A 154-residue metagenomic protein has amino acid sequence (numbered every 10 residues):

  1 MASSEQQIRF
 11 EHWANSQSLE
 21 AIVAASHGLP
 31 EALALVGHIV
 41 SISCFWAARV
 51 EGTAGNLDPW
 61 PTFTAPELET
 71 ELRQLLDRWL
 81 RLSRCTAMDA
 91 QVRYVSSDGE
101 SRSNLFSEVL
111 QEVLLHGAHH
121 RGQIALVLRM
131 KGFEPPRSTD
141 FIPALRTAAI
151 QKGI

Functional and structural regions predicted by a protein language model:
E5-P61, D98-I154: Short, contiguous alpha-helical
A54-S96: Helix-adjacent hinge/juxtasegments
